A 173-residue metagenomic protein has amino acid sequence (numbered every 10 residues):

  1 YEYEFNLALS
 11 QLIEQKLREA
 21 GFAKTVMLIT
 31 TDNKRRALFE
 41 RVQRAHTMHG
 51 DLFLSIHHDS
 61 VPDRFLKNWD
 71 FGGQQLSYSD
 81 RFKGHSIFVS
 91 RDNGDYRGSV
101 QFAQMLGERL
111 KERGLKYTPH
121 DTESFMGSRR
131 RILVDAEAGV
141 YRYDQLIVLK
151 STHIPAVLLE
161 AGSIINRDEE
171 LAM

Functional and structural regions predicted by a protein language model:
Y3-M173: Active-site-proximal helix/loop segments of hydrolytic enzymes
